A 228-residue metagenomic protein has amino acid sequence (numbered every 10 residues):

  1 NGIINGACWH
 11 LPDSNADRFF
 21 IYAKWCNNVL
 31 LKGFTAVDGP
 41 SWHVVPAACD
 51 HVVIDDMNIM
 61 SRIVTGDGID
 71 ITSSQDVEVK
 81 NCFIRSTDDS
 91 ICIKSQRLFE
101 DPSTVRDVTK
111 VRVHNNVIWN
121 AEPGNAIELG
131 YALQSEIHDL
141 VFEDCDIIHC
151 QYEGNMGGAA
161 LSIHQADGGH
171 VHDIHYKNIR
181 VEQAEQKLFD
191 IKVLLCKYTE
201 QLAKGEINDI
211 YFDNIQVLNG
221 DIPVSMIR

Functional and structural regions predicted by a protein language model:
N1-R228: Extracellular/periplasmic carbohydrate-active domains that bind, remodel, or depolymerize complex polysaccharides
